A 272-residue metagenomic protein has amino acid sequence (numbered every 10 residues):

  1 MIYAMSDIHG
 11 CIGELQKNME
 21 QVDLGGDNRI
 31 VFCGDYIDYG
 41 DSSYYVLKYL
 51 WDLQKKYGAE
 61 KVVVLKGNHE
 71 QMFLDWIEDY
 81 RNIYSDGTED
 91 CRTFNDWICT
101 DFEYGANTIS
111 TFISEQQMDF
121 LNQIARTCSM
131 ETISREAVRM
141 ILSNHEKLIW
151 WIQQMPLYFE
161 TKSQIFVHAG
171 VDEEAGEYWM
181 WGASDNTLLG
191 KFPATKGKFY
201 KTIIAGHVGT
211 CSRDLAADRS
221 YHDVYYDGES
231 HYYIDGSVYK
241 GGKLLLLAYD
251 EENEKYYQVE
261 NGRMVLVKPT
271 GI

Functional and structural regions predicted by a protein language model:
M1-I272: Feature recognizes metal-dependent phosphohydrolase scaffolds
